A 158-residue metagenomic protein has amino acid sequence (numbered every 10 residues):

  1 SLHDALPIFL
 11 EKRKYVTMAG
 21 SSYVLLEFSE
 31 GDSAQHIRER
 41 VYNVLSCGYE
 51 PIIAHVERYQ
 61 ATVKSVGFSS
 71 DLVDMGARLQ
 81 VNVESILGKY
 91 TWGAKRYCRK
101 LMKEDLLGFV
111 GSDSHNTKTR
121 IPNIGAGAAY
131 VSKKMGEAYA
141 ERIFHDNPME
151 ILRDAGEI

Functional and structural regions predicted by a protein language model:
S1-R78: Extended substrate/RNA-proximal surfaces in nucleic-acid metabolism proteins
I52-A54, Q80-N82, F109-S112: Active-site neighborhood of phospho(di)ester-bond hydrolases with catalytic His/Asp-centered motifs
R58-T62, I86-K89, H115-T119: Active-site environment of divalent metal-dependent phosphoester hydrolases
G76-G88: His/Asp/Glu-enriched short active-site or ligand-binding loop at hydrolase and phosphoryl-transfer sites
Q80, A94-K95: A C-terminal functional module that forms or caps the active site or interfaces directly with catalytic machinery
T91-A94, G136-E137: Glycine-centered helix-coil hinge/cap
L106-P122: Short acidic/histidine-rich active-site segments
I124-I158: Mid-to-C-terminal alpha-helical segments outside catalytic/metal-binding sites
